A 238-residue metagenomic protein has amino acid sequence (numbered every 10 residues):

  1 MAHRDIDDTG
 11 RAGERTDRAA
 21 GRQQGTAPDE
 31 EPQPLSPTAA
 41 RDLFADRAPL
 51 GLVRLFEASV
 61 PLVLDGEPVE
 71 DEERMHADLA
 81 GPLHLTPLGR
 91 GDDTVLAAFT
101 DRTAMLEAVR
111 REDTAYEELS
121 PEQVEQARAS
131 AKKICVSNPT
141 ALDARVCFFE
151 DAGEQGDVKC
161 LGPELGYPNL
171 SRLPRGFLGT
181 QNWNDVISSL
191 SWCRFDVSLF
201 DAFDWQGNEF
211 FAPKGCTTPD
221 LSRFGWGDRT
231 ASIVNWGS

Functional and structural regions predicted by a protein language model:
A2-S238: Compact beta-sheet-dominated domain cores in extracellular/mature segments
